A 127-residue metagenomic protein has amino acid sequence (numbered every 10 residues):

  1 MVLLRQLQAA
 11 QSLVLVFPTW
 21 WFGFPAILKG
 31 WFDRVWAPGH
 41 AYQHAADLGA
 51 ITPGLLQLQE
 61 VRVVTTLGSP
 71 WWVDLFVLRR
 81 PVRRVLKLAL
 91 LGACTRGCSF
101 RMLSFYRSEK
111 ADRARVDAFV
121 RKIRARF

Functional and structural regions predicted by a protein language model:
M1-V77: Helix-loop-strand module that forms the ligand-binding subsite of alpha/beta enzymes
V73-F127: Glycine-rich phosphate/pyrophosphate-binding loop and the adjoining helix
